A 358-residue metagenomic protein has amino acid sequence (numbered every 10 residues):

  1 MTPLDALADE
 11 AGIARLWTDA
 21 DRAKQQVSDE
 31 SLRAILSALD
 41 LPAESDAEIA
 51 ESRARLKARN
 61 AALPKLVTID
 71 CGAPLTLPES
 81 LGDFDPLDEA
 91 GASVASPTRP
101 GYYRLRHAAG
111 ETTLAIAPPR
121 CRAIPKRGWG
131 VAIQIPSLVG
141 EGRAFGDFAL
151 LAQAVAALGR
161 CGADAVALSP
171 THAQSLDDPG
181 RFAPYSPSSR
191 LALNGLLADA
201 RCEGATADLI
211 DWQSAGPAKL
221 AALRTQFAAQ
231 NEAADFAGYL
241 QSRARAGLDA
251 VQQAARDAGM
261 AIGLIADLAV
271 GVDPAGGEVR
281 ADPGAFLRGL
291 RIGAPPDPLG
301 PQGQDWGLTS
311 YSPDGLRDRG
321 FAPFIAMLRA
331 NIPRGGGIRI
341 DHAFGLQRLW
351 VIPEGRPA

Functional and structural regions predicted by a protein language model:
M1-N60: Long, contiguous interaction/targeting segments characteristic of exported/extracellular or secretory-pathway proteins
T18, I35, E89-G91, G101: Accessory, non-ATPase domains that flank or precede helicase/AAA+ motor cores in DNA-metabolism machines
A38-E44, I49-G72, D83, S96-H107 (+2 more regions): Acidic/aromatic-lined carbohydrate-recognition and catalytic surfaces of CAZymes acting on diverse glycans
L75-A92: Change to "...patches in solvent-exposed regions of secreted, membrane-anchored, or virion-exposed structural
D164, G336-D341: Short acidic/polar active-site loop segments enriched in Thr and Asp
P170, L268, H342-F344, R348: Active-site proximal loops enriched in glycine and acidic residues that flank catalytic Cys/His/Asp and coordinate
V251-A254, G320-I338: An active-site-proximal structural segment forming one wall of the substrate-binding cleft that immediately precedes
A261-P323, M327-A330, R348-A358: Substrate-binding/active-site clefts of carbohydrate-active enzymes
